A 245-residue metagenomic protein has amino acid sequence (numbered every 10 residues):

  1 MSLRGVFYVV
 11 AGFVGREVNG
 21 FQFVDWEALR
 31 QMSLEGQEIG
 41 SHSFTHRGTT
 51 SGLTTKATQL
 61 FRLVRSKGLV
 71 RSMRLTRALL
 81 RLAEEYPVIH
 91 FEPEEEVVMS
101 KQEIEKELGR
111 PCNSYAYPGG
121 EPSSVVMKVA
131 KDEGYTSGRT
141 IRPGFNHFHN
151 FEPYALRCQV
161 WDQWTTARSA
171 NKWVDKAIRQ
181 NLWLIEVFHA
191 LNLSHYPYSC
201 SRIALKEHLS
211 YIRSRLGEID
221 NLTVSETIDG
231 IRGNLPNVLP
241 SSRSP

Functional and structural regions predicted by a protein language model:
M1-V126, P143-L156, V187-S194: Metal-dependent polysaccharide deacetylase catalytic core of the NodB/CE4 family, i.e., the active-site-bearing domain
S2-G5, V9-F13, K131-N150, N171 (+2 more regions): C-terminal domain-boundary segment and adjacent tail
V18-G20, W161-R168, Y198-S199: Active-site glycine- and acidic-residue-rich loops that bind and position anionic ligands or nucleotide-like cofactors
W26-R30, L34, F91-V98, Q102-E105 (+3 more regions): Amphipathic, non-transmembrane alpha-helical secondary structure
R47-T49, N146-F148, W161-T166, I228-G230: A short acidic, often aromatic-flanked loop/helix-cap motif at beta-alpha or helix-coil junctions that lines enzyme
L60-F61, D132-E133, R157-C158, P240: Short alpha-helix boundary/capping motifs
R157-A167, S241-P245: A polyampholytic, Gly/Pro-enriched intrinsically disordered region
